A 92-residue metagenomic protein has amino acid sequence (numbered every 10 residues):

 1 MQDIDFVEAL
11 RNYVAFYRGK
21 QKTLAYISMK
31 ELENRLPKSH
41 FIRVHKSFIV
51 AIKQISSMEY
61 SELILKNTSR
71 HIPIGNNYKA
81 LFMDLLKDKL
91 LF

Functional and structural regions predicted by a protein language model:
M1-N67, P73: Conserved binding/recognition cores within well-folded domains
N76-Y78, F82-F92: Eukaryotic intrinsically disordered, low-complexity regulatory linkers and tails enriched in Ser/Thr/Pro
